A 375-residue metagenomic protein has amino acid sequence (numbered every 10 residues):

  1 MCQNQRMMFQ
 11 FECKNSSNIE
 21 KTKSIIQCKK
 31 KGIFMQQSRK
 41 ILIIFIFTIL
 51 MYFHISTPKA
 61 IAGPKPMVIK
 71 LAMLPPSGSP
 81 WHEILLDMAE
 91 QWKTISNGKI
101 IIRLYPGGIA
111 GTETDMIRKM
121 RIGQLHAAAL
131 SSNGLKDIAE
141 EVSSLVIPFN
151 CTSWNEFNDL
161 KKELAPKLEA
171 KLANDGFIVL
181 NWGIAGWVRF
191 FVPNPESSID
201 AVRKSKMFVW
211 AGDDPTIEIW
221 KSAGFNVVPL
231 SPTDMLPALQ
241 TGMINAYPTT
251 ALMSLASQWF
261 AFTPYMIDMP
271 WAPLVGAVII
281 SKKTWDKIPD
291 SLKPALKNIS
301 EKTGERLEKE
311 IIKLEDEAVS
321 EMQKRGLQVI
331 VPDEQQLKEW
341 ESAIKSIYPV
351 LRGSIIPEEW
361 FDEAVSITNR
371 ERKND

Functional and structural regions predicted by a protein language model:
M1, M7-M8: Methionine residue identity
N4, N15-N18: Intrinsic-disorder-associated, low-complexity terminal segments enriched in Asp/Asn/His/Tyr and depleted of Lys/Arg
R6-M7, F34, L50, P66: Residue-level detector of intrinsically disordered terminal segments
E20-F34: Short, Lys/Arg-enriched N-terminal segments with co-localized hydrophobic residues within the first ~10-30 amino acids
I33-F45: Bacterial N-terminal signal peptides that target proteins for export
I43-H54: Bacterial N-terminal signal peptides
I61-E156, L168, L172-D375: N-terminal secretory/targeting leader peptides
